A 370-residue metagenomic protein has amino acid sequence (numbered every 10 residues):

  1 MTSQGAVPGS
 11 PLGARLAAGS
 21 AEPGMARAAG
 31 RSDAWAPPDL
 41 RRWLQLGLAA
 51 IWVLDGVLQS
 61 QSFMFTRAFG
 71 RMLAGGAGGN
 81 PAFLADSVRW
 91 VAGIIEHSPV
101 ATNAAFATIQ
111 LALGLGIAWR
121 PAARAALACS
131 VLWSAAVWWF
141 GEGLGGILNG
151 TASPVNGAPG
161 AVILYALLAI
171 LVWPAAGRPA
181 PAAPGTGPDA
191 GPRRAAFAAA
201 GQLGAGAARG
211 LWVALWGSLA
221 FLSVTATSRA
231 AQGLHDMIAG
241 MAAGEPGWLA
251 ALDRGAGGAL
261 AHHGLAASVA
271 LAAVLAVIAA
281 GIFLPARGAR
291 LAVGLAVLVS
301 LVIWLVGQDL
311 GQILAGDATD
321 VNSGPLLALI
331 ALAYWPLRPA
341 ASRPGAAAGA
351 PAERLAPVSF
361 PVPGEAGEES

Functional and structural regions predicted by a protein language model:
T2-A112, W119-S370: Extended, low-polarity transmembrane helix blocks
